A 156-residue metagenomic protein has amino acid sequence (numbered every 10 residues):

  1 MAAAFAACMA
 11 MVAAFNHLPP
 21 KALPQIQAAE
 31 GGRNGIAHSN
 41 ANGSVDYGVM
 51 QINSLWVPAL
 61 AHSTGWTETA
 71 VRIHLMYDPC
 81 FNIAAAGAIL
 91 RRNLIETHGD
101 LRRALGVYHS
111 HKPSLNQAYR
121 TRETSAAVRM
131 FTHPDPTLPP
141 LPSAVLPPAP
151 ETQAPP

Functional and structural regions predicted by a protein language model:
M1, A154-P156: Short, solvent-exposed mixed-charge patches
A2-P142, L146: Catalytic glycan-binding domains that act on GlcNAc-containing polysaccharides
P147-A149, Q153: Gram-negative outer-membrane assembly/targeting C-terminal domains
